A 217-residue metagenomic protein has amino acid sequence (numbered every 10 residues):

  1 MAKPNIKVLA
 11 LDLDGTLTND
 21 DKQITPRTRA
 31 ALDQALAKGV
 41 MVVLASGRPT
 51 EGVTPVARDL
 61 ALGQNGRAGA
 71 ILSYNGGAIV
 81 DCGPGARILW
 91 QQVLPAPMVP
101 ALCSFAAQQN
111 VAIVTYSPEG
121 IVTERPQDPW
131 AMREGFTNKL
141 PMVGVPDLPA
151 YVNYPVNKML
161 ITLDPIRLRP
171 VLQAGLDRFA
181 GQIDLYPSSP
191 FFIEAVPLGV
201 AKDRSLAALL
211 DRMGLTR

Functional and structural regions predicted by a protein language model:
M1-L13, D33, A37, D59 (+1 more regions): Non-catalytic pre-domain segments flanking phosphatase-related domains
P4-I6, G39, A68, N110 (+2 more regions): A general structural motif
N5-K22, L102: Asp-based phosphoryl-transfer active-site loop
T18-K22, Q91-Q92, T137-N138: Short, flexible loop segments at the rims of nucleotide/cofactor-binding pockets, characterized by
D21-I24, P197: Short, solvent-exposed loop/turn segments at secondary-structure boundaries
P26-W130: Active-site phosphate-binding/coordination module
F105, Q109-R217: Conserved acidic, metal-coordinating active-site core of Asp-based, Mg2+-dependent phosphoryl-transfer enzymes
